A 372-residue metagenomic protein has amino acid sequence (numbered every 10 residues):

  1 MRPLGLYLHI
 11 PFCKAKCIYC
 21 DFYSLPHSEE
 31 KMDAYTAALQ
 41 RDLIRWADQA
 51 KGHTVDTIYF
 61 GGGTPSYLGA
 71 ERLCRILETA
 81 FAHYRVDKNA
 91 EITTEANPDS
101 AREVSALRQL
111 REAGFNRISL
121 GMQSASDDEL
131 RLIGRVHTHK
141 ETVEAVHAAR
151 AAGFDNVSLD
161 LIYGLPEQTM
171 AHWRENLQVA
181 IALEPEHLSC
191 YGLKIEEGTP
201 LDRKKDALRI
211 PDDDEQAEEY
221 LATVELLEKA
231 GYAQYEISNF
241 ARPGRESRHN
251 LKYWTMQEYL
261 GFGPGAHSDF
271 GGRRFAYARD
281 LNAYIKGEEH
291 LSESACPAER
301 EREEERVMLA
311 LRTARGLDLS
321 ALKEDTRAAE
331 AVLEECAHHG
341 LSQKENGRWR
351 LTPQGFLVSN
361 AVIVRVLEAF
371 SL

Functional and structural regions predicted by a protein language model:
M1-P3, S24-Q49, H53-E324: C-terminal scaffold of the Radical SAM
R2-I10: Immediate flanking context of iron-sulfur cluster ligation sites
P11-F22: Local cysteine-cluster metal-coordination motifs and their immediate loop/turn environment, predominantly Fe-S cluster
K323-H338: Short amphipathic alpha-helical interaction segments
A337-G347: A short, conserved structural fragment
R348-T352: Minor-groove-contacting beta-hairpin "wing" of winged helix-turn-helix DNA-binding domains
Q354-L372: Short, amphipathic alpha-helical interaction segments positioned at domain boundaries
